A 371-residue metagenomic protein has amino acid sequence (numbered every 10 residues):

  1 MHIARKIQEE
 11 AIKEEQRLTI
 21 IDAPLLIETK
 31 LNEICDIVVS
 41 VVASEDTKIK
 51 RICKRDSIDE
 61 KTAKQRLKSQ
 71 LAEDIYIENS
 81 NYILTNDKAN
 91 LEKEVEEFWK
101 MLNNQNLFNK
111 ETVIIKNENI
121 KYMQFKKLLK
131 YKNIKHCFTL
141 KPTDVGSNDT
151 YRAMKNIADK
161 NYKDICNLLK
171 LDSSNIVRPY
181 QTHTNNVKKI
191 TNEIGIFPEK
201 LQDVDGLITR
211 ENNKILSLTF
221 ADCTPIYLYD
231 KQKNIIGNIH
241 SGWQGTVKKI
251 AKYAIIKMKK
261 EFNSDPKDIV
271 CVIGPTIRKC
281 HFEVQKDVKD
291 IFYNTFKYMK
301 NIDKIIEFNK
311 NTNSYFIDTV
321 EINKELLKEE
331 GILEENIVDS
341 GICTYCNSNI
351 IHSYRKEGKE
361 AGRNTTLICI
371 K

Functional and structural regions predicted by a protein language model:
H2-R55: ATP-dependent NMP and nucleoside kinases share a basic, alpha-helical "lid"
Q8, W99-L107, M258, C369: Short, hydrophobic alpha-helical segments
L26, D46-T47, L71, N90 (+2 more regions): Short alpha-helical
T29-E33, R51, D74-I77, K189-I190 (+1 more regions): Short, well-ordered secondary-structure micro-motifs
E33-I34, E45, K54-N104: Small-molecule kinase domains that catalyze NTP-dependent phosphoryl transfer to phosphate-bearing small molecules
N109-K371: Active-site microenvironment for binding and transforming phosphate-containing groups
